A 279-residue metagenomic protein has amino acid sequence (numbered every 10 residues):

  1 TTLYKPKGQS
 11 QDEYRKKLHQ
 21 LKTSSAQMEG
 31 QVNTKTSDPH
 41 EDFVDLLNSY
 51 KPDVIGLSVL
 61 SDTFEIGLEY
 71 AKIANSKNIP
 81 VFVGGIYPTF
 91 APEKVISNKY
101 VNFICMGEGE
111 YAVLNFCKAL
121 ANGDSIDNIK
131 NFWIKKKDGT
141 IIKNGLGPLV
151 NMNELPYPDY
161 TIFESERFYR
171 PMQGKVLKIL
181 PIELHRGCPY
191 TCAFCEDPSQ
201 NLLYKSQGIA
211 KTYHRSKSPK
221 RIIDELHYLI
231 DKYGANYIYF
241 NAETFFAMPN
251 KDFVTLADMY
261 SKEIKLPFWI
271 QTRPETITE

Functional and structural regions predicted by a protein language model:
T1-T2, Y50, L229-Y233: A structural motif corresponding to the C-terminal end of an alpha-helix and its immediate exit/capping segment
L3-K7, E29-P148: Glycine-rich beta-alpha loop elements in corrinoid/cobalamin-binding modules across cobalamin-dependent enzymes
P6-Q9, L60, Y87, E243-P249 (+1 more regions): Short, solvent-exposed turn/loop segments enriched in Gly/Ser/Thr/Pro and often Arg
G8-D38, L202-H214: Charged, glycine/proline-rich intrinsically disordered loops and linkers
Q9-E13, F64, A91, L202 (+1 more regions): Generic structural signal for helix capping and beta-alpha/helix-loop junctions
Q11-R15, K137-K143, N153-E154, P249-N250 (+1 more regions): Short, solvent-exposed polar/charged micro-motifs at secondary-structure junctions
R15-H19, S97-K99, L120-A121, V254: Short low-complexity, flexible loop/linker segments enriched in glycine and/or proline with clustered acidic
N153, P158-E279: Radical SAM [4Fe-4S] cluster-binding motif and immediate context
